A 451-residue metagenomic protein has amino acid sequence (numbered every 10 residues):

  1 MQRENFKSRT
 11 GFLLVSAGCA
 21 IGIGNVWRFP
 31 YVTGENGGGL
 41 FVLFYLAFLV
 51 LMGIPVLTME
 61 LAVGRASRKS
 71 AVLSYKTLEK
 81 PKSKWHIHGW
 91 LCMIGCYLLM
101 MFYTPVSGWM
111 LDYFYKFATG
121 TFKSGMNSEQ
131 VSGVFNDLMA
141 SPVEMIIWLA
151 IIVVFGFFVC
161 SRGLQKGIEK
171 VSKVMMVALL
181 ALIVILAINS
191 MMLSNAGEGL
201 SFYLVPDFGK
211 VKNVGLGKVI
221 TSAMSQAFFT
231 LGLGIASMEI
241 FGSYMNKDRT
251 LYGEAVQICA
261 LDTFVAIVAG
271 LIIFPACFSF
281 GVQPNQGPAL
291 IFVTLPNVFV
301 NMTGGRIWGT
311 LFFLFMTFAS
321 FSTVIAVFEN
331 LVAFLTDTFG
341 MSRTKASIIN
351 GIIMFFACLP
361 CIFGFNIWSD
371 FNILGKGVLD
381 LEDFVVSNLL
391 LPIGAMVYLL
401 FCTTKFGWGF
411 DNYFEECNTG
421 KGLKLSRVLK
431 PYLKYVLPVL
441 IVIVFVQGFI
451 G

Functional and structural regions predicted by a protein language model:
M1-W27, V56-L61, R65-I87, N246-T250 (+1 more regions): Membrane-interface "cap" regions at the ends of multi-pass membrane proteins
Q2-F6, E169, K173-F321, I325 (+2 more regions): Membrane-embedded translocation segments of transport machinery
R3, S107-A140, S243-D248, G253 (+6 more regions): Helix-loop-helix connectors at the membrane interface of multi-pass transporters/channels
R3-E4, V32-N36, A66-L91, T104-Q165 (+5 more regions): Inter-helical loop and helix-membrane interface segments of multi-pass membrane transporters/permeases
N5-S16, F41-F44, S83-Y97, I147-I152 (+5 more regions): Select transmembrane alpha-helical segments in multipass membrane proteins
G11-F48, A236-G242, G253-V256, A260-L261: Transmembrane helix-boundary motif of multi-pass solute transporters/channels
S320-A326, S347-F365, D380-F414: Hydrophobic alpha-helical segments of multi-pass membrane transport proteins
K376-L400, G422-G451: A generic transmembrane alpha-helix motif of multi-pass inner-membrane proteins
